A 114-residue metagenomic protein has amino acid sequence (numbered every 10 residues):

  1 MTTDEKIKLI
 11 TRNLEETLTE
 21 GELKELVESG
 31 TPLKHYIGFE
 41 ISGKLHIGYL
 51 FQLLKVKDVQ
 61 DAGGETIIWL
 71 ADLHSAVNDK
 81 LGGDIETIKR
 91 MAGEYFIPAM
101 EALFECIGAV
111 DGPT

Functional and structural regions predicted by a protein language model:
M1-S42, V110-D111: Non-catalytic terminal extensions that flank enzyme cores
E15, I47-G48, I88: Residues that cap or flank secondary-structure elements
L23, D58-G64, A92-M100: Structured alpha-helical segments in the cores of large, soluble enzyme domains
G43-I47, Q52, S75-D79: Short active-site-adjacent helix-start/loop capping segments
I47-I68: Histidine-anchored nucleotide/phosphate-binding helix
A62-D72, F104-V110: Short, flexible active-site-proximal loops enriched in glycine and acidic residues
W69-K89: A glycine-rich phosphate/pyrophosphate-binding beta-strand-loop-alpha-helix module
I85-T114: A glycine-rich helix N-cap at a beta->alpha junction
